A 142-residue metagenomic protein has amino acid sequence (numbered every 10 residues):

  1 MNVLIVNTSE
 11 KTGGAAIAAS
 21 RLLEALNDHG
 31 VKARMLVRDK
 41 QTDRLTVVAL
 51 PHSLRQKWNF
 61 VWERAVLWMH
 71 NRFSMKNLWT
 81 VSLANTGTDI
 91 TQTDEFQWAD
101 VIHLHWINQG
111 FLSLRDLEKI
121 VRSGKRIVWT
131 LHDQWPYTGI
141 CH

Functional and structural regions predicted by a protein language model:
M1-P51, Q97, R122-R126: N-terminal subdomain of nucleotide-sugar transferases
T12-G14, T42-T46, G110-S113, W135-I140: Short catalytic/ligand-binding loop motif for oxyanion handling, primarily in non-cytosolic enzymes, centered on
A18, S113-I120: A short acidic, amphipathic alpha-helical/loop segment
D28-V101: A conserved catalytic-core segment of Leloir-type glycosyltransferases
L50-Q56, D133-H142: Short, solvent-exposed beta-strand-terminating loops
T91-L112, R126-H132: Short N-terminal targeting/anchoring amphipathic segment
